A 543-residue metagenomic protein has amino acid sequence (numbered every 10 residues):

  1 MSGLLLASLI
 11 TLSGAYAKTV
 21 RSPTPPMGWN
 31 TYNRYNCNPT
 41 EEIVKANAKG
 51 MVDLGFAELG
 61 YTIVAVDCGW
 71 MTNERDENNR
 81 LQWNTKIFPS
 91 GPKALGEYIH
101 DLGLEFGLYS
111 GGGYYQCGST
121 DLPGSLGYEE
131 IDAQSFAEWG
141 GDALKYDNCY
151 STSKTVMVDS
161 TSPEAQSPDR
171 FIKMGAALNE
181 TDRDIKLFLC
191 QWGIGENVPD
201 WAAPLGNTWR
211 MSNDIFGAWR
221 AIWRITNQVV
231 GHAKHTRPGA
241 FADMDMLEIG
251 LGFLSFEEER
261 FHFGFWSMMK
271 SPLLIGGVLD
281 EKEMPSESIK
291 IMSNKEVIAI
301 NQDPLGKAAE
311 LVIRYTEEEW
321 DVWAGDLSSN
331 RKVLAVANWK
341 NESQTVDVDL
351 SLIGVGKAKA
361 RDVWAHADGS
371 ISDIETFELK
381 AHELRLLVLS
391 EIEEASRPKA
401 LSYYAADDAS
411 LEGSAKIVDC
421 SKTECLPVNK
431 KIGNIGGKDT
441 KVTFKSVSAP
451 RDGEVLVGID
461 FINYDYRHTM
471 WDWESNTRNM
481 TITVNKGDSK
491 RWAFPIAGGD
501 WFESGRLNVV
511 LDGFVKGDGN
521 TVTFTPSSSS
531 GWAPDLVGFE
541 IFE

Functional and structural regions predicted by a protein language model:
M1-A15: Fungal secretory targeting signals
P25-T31, G60-D67, E105-S110, D142-D147 (+7 more regions): Structural recognition of the beta-strand scaffold that forms the well-ordered cores of secreted hydrolase catalytic
I43, N47, M51-S160: Aromatic-lined carbohydrate-binding/catalytic grooves of carbohydrate-active enzymes
L104-L122, G175-E196: Aromatic-lined carbohydrate-recognition surfaces of secreted/lumenal glycan-active proteins
Y128-I131, E180-D280: Glycan-recognition surfaces
G264-I313, H382-D408: Catalytic cores of secreted or luminal carbohydrate-active enzymes
W266-M269, L274-G276, Y315-G354, R451 (+2 more regions): Carbohydrate-binding surface patches
Q344, G356, A360-V363, L379-E543: Extracytoplasmic
